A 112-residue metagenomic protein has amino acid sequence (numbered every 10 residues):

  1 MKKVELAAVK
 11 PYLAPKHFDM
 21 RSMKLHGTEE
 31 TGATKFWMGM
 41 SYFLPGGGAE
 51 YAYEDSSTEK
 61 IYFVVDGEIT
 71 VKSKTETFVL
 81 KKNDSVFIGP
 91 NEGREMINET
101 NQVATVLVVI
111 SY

Functional and structural regions predicted by a protein language model:
M1-F36, E50-Y51: A short, N-terminal "cap"/entry segment at the start of jelly-roll beta-barrel domains of the cupin/DSBH fold
K24-T28, G39-S56, P90: Conserved short histidine dyad/triad with adjacent acidic residue
G32, F43-A49, E68, Y112: Short, charged/polar surface micro-motifs in flexible loops or helix N-caps
T34, P90-Y112: Ligand-binding loop in jelly-roll beta-barrel domains
Y42-F43, E54-V71: Short, conserved beta-strand element in jelly-roll/cupin
G48, E59, D66-E68, T75 (+2 more regions): A generic structural motif
T75-P90: Short acidic-glycine-tyrosine-enriched beta hairpin
